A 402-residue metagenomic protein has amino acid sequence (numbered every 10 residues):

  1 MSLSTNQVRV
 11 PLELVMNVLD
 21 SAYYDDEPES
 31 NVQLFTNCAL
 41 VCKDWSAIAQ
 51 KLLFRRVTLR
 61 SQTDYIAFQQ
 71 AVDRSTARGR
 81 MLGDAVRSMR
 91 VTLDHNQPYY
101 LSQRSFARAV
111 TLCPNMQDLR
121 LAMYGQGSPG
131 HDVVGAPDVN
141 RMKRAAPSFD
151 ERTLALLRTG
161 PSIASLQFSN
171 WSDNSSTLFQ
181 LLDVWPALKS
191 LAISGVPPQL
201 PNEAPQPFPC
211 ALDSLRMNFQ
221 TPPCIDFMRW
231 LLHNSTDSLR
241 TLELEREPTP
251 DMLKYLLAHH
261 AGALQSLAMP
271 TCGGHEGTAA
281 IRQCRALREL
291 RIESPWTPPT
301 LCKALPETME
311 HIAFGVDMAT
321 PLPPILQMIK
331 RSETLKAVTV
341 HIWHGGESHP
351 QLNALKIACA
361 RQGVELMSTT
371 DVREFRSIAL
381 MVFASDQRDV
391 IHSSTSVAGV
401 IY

Functional and structural regions predicted by a protein language model:
S2-N6, E13-D25, A279-Y402: Leucine-rich solenoid repeat modules
L3-S102: Hydrophobic regular-secondary-structure patch
L12, M16, D20, I66-T76 (+8 more regions): Amphipathic, non-transmembrane alpha-helical secondary structure
V18-D26, Q33-F35, L121-G130, G195-P197 (+1 more regions): Short regulatory "switch" loops immediately downstream of catalytic or recognition motifs within protein catalytic
R55-V57, D84-V91, M116-L119, S162-L166 (+8 more regions): Hydrophobic beta-strand segments of well-ordered beta-sheets in folded domains
V57-F68, Q97-Y100, N174-S175, Q199 (+3 more regions): Acidic-and-aromatic substrate-binding clefts and catalytic sites of carbohydrate-active enzymes
Q70, H95-S266, P270-R282: Leucine-rich repeat
